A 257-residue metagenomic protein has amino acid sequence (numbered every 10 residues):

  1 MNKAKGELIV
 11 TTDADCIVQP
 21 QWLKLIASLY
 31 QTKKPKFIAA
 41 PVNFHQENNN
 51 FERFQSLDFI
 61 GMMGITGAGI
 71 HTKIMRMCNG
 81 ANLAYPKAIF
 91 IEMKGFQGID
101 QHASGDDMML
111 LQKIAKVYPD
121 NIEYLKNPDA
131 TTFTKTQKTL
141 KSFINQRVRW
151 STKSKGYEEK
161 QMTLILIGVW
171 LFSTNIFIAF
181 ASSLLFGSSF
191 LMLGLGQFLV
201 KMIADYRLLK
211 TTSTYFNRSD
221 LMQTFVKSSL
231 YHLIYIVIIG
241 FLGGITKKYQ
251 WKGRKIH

Functional and structural regions predicted by a protein language model:
M1-N2, L111: Short, conserved alpha-helix that lines the donor NDP-sugar binding/gating region of sugar-transfer enzymes
G6, A14-C16, V42, D106: Short acidic donor-binding/metal-coordinating loop in glycosyltransferase active sites
I9: Short aromatic/hydrophobic "clamp" motif used to bind/position activated sugar donors
A14-L29: Acidic donor-binding/catalytic loop of UDP-sugar-dependent glycosyltransferases, especially processive GT2
Y30-M63, I91, Q97-M162: Catalytic donor/gating beta->alpha subdomain of glycosyltransferases that bind UDP-sugars
M75-Y85, M108: Short glycine- and hydrophobic/aromatic-rich loop-to-beta-strand nucleating segment in the catalytic cores
M162-I165, V169-K247: Membrane-embedded multi-pass helical conduit in multi-pass membrane proteins, especially envelope-biosynthetic
